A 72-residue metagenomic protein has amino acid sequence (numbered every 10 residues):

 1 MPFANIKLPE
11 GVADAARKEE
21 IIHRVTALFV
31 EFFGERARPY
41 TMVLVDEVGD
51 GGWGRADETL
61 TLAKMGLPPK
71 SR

Functional and structural regions predicted by a protein language model:
P2-R72: A domain-level signal for the structural core that forms small-molecule/cofactor-binding pockets and catalytic centers
